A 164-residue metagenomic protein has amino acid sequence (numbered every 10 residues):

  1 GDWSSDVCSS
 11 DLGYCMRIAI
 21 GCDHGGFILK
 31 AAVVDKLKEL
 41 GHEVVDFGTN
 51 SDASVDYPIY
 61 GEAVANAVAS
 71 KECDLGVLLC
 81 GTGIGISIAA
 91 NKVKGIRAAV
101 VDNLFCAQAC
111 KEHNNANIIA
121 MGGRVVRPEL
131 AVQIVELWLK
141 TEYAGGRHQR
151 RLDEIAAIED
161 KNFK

Functional and structural regions predicted by a protein language model:
D2-S9: Short, small-residue-biased leader/transition segments that mark boundaries at the very start of proteins
R17-G21, G25-G26, L104-K164: C-terminal binding/interaction regions
I20-E39: Glycine-rich phosphate/diphosphate-binding loop of Rossmann-like nucleotide-binding domains
D35, E62, N66, I88 (+2 more regions): Alpha-helical segments flanking ligand/cofactor-binding loops in enzyme cores
E43-S54: A short beta-strand-loop structural module common to alpha/beta enzyme folds
Y60-V100: Helix-adjacent hinge/juxtasegments
